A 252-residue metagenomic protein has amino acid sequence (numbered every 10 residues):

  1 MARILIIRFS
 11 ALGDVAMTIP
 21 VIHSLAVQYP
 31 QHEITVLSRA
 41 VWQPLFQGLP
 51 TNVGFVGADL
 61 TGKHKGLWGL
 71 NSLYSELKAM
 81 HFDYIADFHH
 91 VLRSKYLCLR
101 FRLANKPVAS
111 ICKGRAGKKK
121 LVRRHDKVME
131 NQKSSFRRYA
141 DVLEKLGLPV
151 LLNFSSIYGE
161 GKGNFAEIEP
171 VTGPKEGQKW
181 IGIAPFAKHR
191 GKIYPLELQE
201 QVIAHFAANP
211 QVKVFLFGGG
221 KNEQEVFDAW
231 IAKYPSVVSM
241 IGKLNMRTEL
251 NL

Functional and structural regions predicted by a protein language model:
M1-L252: Catalytic machinery of carbohydrate-active enzymes, primarily nucleotide-sugar-dependent glycosyltransferases
